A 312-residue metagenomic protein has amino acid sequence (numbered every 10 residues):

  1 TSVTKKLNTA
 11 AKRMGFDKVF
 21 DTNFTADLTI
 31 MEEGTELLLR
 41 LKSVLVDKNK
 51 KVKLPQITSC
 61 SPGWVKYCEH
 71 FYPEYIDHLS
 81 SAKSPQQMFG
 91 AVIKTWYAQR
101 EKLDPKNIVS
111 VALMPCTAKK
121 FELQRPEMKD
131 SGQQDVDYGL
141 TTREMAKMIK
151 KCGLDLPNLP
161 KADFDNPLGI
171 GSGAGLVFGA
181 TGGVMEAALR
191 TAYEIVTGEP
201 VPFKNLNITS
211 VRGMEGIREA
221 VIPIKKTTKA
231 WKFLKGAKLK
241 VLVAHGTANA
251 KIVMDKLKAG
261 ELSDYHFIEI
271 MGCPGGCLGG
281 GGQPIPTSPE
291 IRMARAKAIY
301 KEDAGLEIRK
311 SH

Functional and structural regions predicted by a protein language model:
T1-H312: Iron-sulfur-associated redox domains of electron-transfer enzymes in respiratory and anaerobic energy metabolism
